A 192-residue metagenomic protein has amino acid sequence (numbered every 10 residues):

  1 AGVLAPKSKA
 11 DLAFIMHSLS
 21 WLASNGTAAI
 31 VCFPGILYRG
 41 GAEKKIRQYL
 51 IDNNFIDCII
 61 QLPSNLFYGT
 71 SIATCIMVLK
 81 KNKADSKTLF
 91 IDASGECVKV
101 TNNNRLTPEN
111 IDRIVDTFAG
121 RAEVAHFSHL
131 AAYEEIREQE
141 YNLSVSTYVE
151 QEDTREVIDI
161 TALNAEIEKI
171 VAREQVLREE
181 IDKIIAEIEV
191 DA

Functional and structural regions predicted by a protein language model:
A1-A192: A conserved structural/catalytic subdomain of Rossmann-like adenosyl-cofactor enzymes
